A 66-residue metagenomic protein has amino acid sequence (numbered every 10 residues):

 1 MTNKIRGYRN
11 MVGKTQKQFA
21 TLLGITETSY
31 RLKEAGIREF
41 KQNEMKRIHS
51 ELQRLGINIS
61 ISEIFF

Functional and structural regions predicted by a protein language model:
M1-M11: A short, Lys/Arg-rich alpha-helix, primarily the initiator
K4, T15, K41-E44: Residues that mark the N-terminal boundary/hinge immediately upstream of a DNA-recognition element
R6, K17, S62: Residues within the helices of the helix-turn-helix
R6, R31-L32, H49: Key DNA-contacting residues within the recognition helix of helix-turn-helix
R9, A20, H49: The alpha-helix within a helix-turn-helix
K14-L32: Short alpha-helical DNA-recognition segment
K41-I61: DNA major-groove recognition helix of helix-turn-helix/homeodomain DNA-binding modules
